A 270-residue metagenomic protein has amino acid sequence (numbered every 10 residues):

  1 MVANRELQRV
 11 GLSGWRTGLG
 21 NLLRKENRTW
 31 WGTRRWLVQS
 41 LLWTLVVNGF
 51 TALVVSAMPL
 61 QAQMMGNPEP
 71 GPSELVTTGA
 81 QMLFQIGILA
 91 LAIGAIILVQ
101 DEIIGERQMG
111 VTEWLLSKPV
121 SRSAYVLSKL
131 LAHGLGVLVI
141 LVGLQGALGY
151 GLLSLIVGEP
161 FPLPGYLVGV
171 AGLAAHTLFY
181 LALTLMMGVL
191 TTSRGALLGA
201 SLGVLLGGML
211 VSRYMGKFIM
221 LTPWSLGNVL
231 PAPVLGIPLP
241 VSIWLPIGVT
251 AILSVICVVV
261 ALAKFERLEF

Functional and structural regions predicted by a protein language model:
V2-A3, I252-F270: Junction motif at the cytosolic side of a transmembrane helix
V2-W43, S193: Aromatic- and glycine-rich beta-strand/loop motifs that create alpha-glucan
R5-L12, L41-I97, D101, V126-L197 (+2 more regions): Secretory targeting signals
L19, L23-N27, S123, L127-L131 (+1 more regions): Hydrophobic alpha-helical segments of integral membrane proteins, encompassing both true transmembrane helices
T29, I104, L115-S117, T184 (+1 more regions): Helix-capping/transition residues at the boundaries of transmembrane alpha-helices and the short helical linkers
G49-L60, T191-V234: Transmembrane helix segments
D101-L135: Helix-loop-helix units of permease transmembrane domains in multi-pass membrane transporters, especially ABC
